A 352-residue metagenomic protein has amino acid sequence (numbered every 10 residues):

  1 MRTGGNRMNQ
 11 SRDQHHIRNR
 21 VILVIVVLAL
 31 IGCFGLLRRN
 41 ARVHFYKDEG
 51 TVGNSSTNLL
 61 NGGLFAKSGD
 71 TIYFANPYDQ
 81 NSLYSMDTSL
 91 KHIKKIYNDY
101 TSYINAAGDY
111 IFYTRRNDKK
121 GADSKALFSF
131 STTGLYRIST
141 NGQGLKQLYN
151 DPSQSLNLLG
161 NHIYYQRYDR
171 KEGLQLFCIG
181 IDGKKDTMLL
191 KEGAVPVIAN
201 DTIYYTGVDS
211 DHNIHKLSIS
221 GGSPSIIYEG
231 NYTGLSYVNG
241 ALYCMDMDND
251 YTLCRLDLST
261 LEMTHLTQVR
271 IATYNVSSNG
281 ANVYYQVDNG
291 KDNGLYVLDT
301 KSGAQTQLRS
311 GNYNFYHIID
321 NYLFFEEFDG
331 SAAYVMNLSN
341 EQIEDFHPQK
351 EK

Functional and structural regions predicted by a protein language model:
N9-L30: N-terminal Sec-pathway targeting helices
F45-T57, K91-Y97, Q143-Y149, K184-L189 (+4 more regions): A short beta-strand motif characteristic of beta-propeller blades
G50-L83, N98-I104: Beta-strand-rich domains and repeat architectures in extracellular enzymes and scaffolds, especially beta-propellers
L59-A66, D99-G108, N150-G160, L190-N200 (+4 more regions): Repeated scaffold domains used in trafficking and secretory/extracellular systems, primarily beta-propellers
S68, Y73-Y78, A107-S131, L159-K171 (+5 more regions): Beta-strand C-termini and the immediately following turn/loop, strongest in propeller blades
S82-Y84, G134-Y136, Q175-F177, N213-H215 (+3 more regions): A short loop-to-beta-strand structural motif that recurs across blades of beta-propeller domains
D87-K91, S139-Q143, I179-K184, L217-G222 (+3 more regions): Short loop/turn segments that connect beta-strands within beta-propeller blades
S310-K352: Blade-level signature of beta-propeller repeat domains, shared across WD40, Kelch, NHL, RCC1 and BNR/Asp-box propellers
